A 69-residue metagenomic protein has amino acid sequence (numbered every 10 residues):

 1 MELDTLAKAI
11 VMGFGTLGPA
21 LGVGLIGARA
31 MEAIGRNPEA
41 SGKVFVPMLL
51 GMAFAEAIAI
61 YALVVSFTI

Functional and structural regions predicted by a protein language model:
M1-I69: Hydrophobic, small-residue-rich transmembrane alpha-helices and their short perimembrane loops in multi-pass membrane
